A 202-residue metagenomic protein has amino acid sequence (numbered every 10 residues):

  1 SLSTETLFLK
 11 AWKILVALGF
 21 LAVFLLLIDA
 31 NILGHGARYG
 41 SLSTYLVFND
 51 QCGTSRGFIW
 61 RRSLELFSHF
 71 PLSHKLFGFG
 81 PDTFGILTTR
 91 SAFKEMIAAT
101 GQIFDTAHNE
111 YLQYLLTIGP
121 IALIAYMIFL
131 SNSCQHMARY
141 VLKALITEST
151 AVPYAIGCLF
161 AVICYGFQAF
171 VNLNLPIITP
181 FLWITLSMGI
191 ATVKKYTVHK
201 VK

Functional and structural regions predicted by a protein language model:
S1, F129, M137, L145-V201: Transmembrane alpha-helices of multi-pass inner-membrane enzymes
S1-L72, P81, I86-R90: A membrane-periplasm/extracellular boundary helix in multi-pass inner-membrane enzymes that assemble envelope glycans
E5-W12, A30, Y39, P120 (+4 more regions): Polytopic membrane enzymes that build or remodel cell-surface glycoconjugates and lipids
L26-H35, F77, F84-A98, I163 (+1 more regions): Membrane-interface helix-loop junctions at the exits of transmembrane helices
V47, C52, D105, E110 (+1 more regions): Membrane-helix boundary/interfacial segments in multi-pass membrane proteins
S55, I59, A99-A107, L159-V162: Juxtamembrane loop-helix boundary motifs flanking transmembrane segments in multi-pass membrane proteins
R61, Y111-Y114, I163-G166: Structural preference for long, well-ordered alpha-helical segments in enzyme cores
L76-F77, E95-M137: A conserved mid-to-late transmembrane alpha helix and its immediate loop/hinge that forms the functional core
